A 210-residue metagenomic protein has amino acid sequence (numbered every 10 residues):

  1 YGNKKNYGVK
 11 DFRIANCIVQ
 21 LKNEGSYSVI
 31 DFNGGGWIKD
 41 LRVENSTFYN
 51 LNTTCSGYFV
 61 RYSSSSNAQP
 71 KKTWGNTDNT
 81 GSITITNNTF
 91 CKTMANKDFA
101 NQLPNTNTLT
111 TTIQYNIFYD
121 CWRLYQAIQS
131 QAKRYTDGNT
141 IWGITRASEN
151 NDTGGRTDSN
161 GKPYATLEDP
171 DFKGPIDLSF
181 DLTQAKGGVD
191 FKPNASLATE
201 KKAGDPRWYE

Functional and structural regions predicted by a protein language model:
Y1-N23, I38-T53, Q69-T93, T110-D120 (+2 more regions): Right-handed parallel beta-helix
Y1-Y7, V19-D31, G36, F48-R61 (+4 more regions): Short glycine/acidic-rich loop motifs that flank beta-strands on beta-rich extracellular proteins
N6, N23, F32-N33, C55 (+8 more regions): Intrinsically disordered, low-complexity segments enriched in small/polar residues
S65-N67: Short coil/turn segments at the loop-to-beta-strand junctions that recur within blades of beta-propeller repeat folds
T80, D98-T111: Surface-exposed extracellular loop regions of Gram-negative outer-membrane beta-barrel proteins
T112, I117, Y125-D158, Q184: Extracellular, surface-exposed repeat/solenoid domains
S159-E210: C-terminal accessory segments
